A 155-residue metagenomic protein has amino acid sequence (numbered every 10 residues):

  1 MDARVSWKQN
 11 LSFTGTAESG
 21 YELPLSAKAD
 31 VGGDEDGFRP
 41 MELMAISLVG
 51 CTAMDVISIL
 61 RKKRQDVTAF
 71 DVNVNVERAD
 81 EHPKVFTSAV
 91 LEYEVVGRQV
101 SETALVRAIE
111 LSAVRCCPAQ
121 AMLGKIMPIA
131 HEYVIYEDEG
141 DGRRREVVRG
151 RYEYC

Functional and structural regions predicted by a protein language model:
M1-I46, I57-C155: Extended beta-strand/beta-hairpin segments
